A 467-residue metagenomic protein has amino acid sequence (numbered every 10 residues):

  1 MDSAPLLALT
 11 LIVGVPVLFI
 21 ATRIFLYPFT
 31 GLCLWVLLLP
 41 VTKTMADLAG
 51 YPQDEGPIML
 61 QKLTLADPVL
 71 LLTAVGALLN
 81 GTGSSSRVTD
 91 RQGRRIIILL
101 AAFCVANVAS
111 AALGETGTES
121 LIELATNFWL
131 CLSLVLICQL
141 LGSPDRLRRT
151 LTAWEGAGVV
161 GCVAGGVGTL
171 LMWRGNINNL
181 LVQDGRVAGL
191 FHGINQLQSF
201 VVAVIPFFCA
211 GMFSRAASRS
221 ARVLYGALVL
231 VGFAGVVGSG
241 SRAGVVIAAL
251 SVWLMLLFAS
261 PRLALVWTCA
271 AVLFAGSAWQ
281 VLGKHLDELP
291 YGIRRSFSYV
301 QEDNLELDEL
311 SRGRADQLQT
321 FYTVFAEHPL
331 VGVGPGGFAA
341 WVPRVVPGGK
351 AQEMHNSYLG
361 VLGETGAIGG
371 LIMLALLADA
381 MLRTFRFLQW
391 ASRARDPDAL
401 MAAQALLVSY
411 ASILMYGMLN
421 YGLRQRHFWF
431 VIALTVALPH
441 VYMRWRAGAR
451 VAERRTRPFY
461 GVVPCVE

Functional and structural regions predicted by a protein language model:
M1, V15-R23, A74, A101-A112 (+10 more regions): Alpha-helical transmembrane segments of multi-pass inner-membrane proteins
M1-T82, A109-L113, F430: N-terminal signal-anchor transmembrane segment
E55-L65, Q183-Q196: Short aromatic-rich membrane-water interface segments that cap or initiate transmembrane helices in multi-pass membrane
L63-V69, R95-V105, G117-G142, G158 (+1 more regions): Aromatic-anchored transmembrane helix interface
L72, L376-D379, A405-E467: Transmembrane alpha-helices of multi-pass inner-membrane enzymes
N178, Q301-Q319, T323-T365, L388-A391: Long extracytoplasmic/lumenal interhelical loops at the membrane interface of multi-pass membrane proteins
L181-L190, W279-Q319, A340-P343: Flexible juxtamembrane loops connecting transmembrane helices in multi-pass membrane enzymes that build or modify
T365-S412, P439-H440: Hydrophobic transmembrane alpha-helices and their immediate junctions
